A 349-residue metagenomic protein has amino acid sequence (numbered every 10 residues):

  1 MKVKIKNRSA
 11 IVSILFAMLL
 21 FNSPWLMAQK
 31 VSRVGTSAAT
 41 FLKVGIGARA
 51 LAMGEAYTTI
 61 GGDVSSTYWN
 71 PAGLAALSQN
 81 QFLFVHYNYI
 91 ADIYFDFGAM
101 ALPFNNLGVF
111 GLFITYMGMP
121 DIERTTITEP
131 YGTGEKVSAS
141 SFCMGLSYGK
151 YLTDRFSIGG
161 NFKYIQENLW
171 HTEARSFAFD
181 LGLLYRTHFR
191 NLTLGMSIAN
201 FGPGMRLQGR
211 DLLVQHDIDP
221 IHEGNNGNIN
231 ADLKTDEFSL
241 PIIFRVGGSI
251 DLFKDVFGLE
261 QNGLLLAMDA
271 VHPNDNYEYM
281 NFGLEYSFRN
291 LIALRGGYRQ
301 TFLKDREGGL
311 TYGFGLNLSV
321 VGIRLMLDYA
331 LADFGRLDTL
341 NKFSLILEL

Functional and structural regions predicted by a protein language model:
K2-I14: Bacterial N-terminal signal peptides that target proteins for export
L15-F16, L26: Cleavable N-terminal signal peptides
A17-M18, T235: Signature of N6-adenine DNA methyltransferases within the class I
Q29-L51, I60, Y94-F95, A99-L349: Outer-membrane beta-barrel porins/channels
E55-T58, Q81-I90, A330-A332: Short strand-turn segments of transmembrane beta-barrel domains in outer membranes, especially the first one or two
S65-A76: N-terminal periplasmic accessory domains that precede and gate Gram-negative outer-membrane beta-barrel machines
